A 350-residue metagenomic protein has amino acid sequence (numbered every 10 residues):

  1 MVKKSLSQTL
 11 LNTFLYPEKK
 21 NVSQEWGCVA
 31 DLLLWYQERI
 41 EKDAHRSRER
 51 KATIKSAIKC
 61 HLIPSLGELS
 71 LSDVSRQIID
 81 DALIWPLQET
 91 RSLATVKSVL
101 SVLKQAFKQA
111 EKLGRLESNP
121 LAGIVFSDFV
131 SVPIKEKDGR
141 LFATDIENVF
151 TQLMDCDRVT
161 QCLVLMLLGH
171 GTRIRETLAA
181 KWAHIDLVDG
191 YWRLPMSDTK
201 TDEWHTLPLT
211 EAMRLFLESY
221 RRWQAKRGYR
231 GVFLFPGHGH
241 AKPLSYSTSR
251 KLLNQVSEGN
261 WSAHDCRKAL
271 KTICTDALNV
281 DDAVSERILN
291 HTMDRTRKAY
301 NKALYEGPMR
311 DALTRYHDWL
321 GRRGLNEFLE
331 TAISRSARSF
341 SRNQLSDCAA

Functional and structural regions predicted by a protein language model:
M1-D73, Q77, G307-P308, T314 (+1 more regions): N-terminal DNA-binding module of tyrosine recombinases/phage integrases
A57-H61, W85, T95-S98, V102-K112 (+4 more regions): Alpha-helical scaffold segments in carbohydrate-active enzymes
S72-W85, I124-S127: Short, conserved phosphate-binding/catalytic loop or strand-edge motifs used in phosphoryl-/nucleotidyl-transfer
E89, L93-V102, K112-I174, L178-A179 (+4 more regions): Basic, Lys/Arg- and aromatic-enriched nucleic-acid-binding interface segment
G123-F129, A179-R222, M293-R295, C348-A350: Conserved tyrosine-mediated DNA breakage-rejoining catalytic core shared by Y-recombinases
T151-Q161, L207, R222-F233, S247-R287 (+1 more regions): Short, basic (Lys/Arg/His-rich) helix/loop patches that form interaction surfaces in the mid-to-C-terminal regions
H184-Y191, G259-N260, N279-N301, R322-E330 (+1 more regions): Short, polar N-cap/turn motifs at the start of nucleic acid-interacting alpha helices
T199, E211-L215, S219-Y229, P236-H240 (+2 more regions): C-terminal secondary-structure termini that scaffold catalytic or DNA-interacting sites
